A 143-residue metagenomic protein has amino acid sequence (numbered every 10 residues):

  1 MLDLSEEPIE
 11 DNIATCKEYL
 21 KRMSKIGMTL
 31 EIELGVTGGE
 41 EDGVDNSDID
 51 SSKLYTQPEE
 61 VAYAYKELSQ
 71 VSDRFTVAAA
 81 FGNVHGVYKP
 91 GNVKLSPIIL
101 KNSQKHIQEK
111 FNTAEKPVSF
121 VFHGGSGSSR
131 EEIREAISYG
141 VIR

Functional and structural regions predicted by a protein language model:
M1-S119, R130-E135, Y139: Alpha/beta enzyme core
G124-S128: Short acidic/histidine-rich active-site segments
I142: Receiver (REC) domain switch/active-site residues of two-component response regulators
